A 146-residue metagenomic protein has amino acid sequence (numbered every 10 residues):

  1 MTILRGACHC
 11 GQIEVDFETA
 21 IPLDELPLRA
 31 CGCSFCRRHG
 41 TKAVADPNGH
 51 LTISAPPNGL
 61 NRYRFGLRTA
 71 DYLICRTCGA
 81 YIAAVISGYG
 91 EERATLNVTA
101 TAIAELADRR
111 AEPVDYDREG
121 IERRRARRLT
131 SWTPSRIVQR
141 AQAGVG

Functional and structural regions predicted by a protein language model:
M1-A7, Q12-G146: A short Gly-Trp-Pro
